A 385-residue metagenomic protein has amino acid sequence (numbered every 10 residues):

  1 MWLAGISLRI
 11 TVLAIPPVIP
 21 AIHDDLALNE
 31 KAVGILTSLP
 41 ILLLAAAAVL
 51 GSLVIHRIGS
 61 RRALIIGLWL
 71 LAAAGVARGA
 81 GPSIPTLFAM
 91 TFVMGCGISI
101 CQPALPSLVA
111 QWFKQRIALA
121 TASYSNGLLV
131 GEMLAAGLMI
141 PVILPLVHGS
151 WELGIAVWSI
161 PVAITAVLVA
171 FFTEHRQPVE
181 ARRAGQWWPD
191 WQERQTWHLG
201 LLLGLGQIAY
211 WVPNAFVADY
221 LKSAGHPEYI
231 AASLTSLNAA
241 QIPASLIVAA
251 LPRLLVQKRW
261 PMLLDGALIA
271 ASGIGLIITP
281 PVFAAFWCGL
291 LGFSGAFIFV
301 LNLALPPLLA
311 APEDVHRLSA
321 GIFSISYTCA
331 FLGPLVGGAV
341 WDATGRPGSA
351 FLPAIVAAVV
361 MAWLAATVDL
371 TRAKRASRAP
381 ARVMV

Functional and structural regions predicted by a protein language model:
I15-P16, Q195-S245, A249: Extracytoplasmic gate region of multi-pass secondary transporters
A27, G59, A80-P85, K114 (+2 more regions): Helix-breaking motifs and short loop linkers at transmembrane-helix boundaries and internal kinks in secondary membrane
A46-I84: Conserved MFS/SLC helix-loop-helix module at the cytosolic interface between two early adjacent transmembrane helices
A47-G59, A244-Q257, W341: Helix-to-loop junctions at the C-terminal end of transmembrane segments in multipass secondary transporters
M90-G127: Cytoplasmic helix-loop-helix junction between adjacent transmembrane helices in 12-TM secondary transporters
Q115-E174: Helix-loop-helix hairpin linking two adjacent transmembrane segments in secondary transporters
V256-L305: C-terminal transmembrane helical hairpin of 12-TM major facilitator-type secondary transporters
L308-A354: A late C-terminal transmembrane helix in Major Facilitator Superfamily
